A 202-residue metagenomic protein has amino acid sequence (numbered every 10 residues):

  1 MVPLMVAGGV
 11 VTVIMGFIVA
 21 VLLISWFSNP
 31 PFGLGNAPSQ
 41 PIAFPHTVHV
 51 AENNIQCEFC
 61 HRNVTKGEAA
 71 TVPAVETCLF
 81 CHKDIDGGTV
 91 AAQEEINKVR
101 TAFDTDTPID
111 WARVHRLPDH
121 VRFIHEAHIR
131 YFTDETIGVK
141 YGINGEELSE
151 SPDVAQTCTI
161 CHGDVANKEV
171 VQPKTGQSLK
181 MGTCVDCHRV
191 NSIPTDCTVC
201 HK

Functional and structural regions predicted by a protein language model:
M1-L4: Cytosolic-side transmembrane helix boundary signature
V6-I24: Hydrophobic membrane-insertion alpha-helices, especially the h-region of bacterial N-terminal signal peptides
V13-F17, S28-F32, V48-A51, A92-N97 (+1 more regions): N-terminal start-of-chain detector that recognizes signal peptides and the immediate post-cleavage beginning
A20-P38: Aromatic-capped interface at the extracytoplasmic side of an N-terminal signal-anchor transmembrane helix
G33-L34, A112-R113, G176: Short secondary-structure boundary/capping segments
P38-G88, V121-K202: Sequence context surrounding c-type heme c attachment/ligation sites in exported
I85-V121, P194-T195, V199: Primarily the internal scaffold of c-type cytochrome electron-transfer domains, especially repeated/multiheme c-type
